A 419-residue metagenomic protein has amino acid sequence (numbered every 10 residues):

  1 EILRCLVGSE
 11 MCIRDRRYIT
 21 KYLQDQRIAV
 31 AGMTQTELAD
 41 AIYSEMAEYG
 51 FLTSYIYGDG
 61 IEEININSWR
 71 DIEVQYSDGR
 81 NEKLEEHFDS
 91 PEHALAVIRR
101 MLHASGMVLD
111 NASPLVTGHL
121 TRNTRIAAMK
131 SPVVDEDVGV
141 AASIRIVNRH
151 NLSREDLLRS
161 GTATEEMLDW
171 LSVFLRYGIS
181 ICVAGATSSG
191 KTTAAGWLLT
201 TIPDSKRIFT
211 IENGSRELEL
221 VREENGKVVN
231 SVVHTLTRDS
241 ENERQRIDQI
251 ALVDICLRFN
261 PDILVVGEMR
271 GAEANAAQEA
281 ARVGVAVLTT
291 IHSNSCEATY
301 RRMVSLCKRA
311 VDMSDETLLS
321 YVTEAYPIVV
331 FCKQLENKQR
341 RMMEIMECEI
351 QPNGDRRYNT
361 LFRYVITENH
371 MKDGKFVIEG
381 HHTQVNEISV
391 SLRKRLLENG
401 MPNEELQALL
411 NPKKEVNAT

Functional and structural regions predicted by a protein language model:
I2-G8, I13: Single conserved hydrophobic/aromatic residue that forms the stacking wall/gate of nucleotide- or nucleobase-binding
E37-I61, S105, L109-S113, L171: Phosphate-interacting basic helix/loop segments used at nucleotide- and nucleic-acid interfaces
D71-Y177: P-loop NTP-binding catalytic core
I179-I181, L199-E324, K333: Switch/coupling sub-region of P-loop NTPases
T187: The conserved Walker
K191: Conserved lysine of the Walker
A194, L198: Hydrophobic positions on the alpha1 helix immediately C-terminal to the Walker A/P-loop
E344-T419: NTP-binding/hydrolysis catalytic cores, primarily Walker-type P-loop NTPases
